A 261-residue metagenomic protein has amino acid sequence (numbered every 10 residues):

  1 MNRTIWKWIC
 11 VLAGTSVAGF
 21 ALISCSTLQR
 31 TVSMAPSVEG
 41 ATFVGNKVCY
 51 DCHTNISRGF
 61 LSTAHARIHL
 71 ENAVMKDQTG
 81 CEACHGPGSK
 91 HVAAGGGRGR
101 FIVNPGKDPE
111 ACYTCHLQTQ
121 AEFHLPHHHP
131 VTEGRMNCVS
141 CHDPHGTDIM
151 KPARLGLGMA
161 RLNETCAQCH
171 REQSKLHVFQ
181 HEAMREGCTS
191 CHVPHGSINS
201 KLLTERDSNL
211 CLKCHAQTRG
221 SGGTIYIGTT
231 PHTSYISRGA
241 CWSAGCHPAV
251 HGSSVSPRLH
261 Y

Functional and structural regions predicted by a protein language model:
N2-A13: Bacterial N-terminal signal peptides that target proteins for export
W6-W8, A21-Y261: Short sequence/structural segments immediately N-terminal
L12-F20: Core hydrophobic alpha-helical transmembrane segments of single-pass membrane proteins
